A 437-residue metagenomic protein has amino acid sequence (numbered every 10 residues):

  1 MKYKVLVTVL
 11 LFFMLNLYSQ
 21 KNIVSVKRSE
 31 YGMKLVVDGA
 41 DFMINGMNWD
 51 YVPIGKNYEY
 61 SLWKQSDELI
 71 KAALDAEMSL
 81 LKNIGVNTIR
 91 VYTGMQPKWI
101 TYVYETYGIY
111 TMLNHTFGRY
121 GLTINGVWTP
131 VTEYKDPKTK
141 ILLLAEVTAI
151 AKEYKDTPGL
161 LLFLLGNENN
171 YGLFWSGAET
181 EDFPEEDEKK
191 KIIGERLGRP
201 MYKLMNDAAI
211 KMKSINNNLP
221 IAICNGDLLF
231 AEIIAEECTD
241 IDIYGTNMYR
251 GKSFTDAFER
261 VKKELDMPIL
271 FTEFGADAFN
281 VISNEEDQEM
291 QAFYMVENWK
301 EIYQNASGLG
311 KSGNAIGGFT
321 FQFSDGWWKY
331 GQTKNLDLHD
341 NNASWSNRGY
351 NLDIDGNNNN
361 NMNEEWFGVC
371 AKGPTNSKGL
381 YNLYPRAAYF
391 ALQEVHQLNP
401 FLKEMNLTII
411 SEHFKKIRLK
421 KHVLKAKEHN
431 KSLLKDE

Functional and structural regions predicted by a protein language model:
K4-L15: Sec-dependent N-terminal signal peptides
L17-S19: Boundary at the C-terminal end of the N-terminal hydrophobic targeting segment
S29-E30, K34-I241, F254, K262-E264: Active-site mouth of glycoside hydrolases
N83-G85, I150-G159, L204-L219, E301-A315 (+1 more regions): A structural motif corresponding to the C-terminal end of an alpha-helix and its immediate exit/capping segment
L122-T129, F174-P184, L265-N305, N314-K334: Active-site clefts of carbohydrate-active enzymes
K140-L143, M205, Q288-W299, P385 (+1 more regions): Amphipathic alpha-helical segments in well-structured domains
R199-Y202, N218-W299, Y303: Glycoside hydrolase catalytic-domain groove-lining segments
F321-E437: Aromatic-rich peripheral "rim/lid" segments of glycoside hydrolase catalytic domains that contact and position glycan
